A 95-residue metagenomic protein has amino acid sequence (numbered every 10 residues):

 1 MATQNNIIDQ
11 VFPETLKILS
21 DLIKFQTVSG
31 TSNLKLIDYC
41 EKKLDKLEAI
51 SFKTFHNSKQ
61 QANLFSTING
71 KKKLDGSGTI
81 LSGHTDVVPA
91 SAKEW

Functional and structural regions predicted by a protein language model:
A2-W95: Acidic/His- and Gly-rich active-site-bordering loop/insert found across diverse amide/peptide-bond hydrolases
